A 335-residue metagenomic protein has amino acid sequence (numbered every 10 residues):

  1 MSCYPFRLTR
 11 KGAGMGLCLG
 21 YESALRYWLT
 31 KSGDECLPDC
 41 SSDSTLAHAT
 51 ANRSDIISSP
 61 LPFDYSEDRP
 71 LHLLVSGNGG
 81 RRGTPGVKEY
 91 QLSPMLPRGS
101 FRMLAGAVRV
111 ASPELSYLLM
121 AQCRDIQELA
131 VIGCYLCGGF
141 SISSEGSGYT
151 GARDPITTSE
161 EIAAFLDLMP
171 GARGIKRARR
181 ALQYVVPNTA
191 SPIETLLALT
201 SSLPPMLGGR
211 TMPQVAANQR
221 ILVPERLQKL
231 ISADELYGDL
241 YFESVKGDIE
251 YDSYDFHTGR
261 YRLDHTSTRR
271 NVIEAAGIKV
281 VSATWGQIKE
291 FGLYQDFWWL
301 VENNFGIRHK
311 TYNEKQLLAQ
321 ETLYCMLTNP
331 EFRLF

Functional and structural regions predicted by a protein language model:
M1-R173, Y312, Q320-F335: Short gly/ser-rich loop at a beta-strand->alpha-helix junction or flexible surface loop bordering the NTP-binding
M15, A152-F335: Surface segments flanking catalytic/ligand-binding clefts of nucleic-acid enzymes
